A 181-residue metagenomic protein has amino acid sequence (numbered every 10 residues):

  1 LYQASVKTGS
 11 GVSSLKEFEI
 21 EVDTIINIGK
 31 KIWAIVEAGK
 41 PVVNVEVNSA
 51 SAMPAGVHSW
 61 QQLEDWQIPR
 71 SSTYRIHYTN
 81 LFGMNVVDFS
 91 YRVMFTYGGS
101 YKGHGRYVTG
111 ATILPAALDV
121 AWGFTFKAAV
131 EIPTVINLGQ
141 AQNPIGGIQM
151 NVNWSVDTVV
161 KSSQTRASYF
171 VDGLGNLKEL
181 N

Functional and structural regions predicted by a protein language model:
Q3-E46: Membrane-inserting effector segments that mediate pore formation, membrane fusion, or transient membrane insertion
V45-N181: Mature extracytoplasmic or otherwise solvent-exposed domains
